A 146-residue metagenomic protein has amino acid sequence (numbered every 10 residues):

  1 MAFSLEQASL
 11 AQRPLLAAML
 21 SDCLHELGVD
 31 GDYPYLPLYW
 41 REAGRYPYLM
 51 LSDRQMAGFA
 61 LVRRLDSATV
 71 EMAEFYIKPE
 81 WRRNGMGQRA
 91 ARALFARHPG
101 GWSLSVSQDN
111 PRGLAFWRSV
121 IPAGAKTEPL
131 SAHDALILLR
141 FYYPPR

Functional and structural regions predicted by a protein language model:
M1-G31: Short amphipathic alpha-helix that is part of the acyltransferase structural core
A8, F75-I77, V106: Hydrophobic adenine-recognition pocket in adenosine-nucleotide-binding enzymes
H25-L51: Active-site rim helix/loop that mediates acceptor-substrate recognition in acyltransferases
L49, Q55-R64, E71, Y76: Conserved beta-strand in the GNAT
I77, R83-A96, S119: Conserved acetyl-CoA-binding loop-helix of GNAT-fold acetyltransferases
S103-R118, L130-L136, Y142: Conserved beta-strand-loop-alpha-helix junction that forms the acyl-donor binding cleft
A123-S131: Short secondary-structure junctions
